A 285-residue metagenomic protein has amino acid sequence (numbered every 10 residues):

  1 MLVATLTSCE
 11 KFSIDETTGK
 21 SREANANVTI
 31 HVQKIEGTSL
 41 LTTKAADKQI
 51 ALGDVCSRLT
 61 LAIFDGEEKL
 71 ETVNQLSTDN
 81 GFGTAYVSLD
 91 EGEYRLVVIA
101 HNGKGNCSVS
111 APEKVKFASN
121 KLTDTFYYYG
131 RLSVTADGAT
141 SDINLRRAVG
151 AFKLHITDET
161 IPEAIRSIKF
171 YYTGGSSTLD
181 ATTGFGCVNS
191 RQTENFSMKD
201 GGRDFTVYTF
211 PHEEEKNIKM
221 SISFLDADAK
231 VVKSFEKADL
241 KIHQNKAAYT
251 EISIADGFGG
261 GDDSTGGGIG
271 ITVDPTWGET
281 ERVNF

Functional and structural regions predicted by a protein language model:
M1, T5, G66, G103 (+1 more regions): Residue-level marker of positions within ordered structural domains that often coincide with functionally constrained
V3-S39, N245-T250, T265, T272-N284: Bacterial Sec-dependent N-terminal signal peptides
C9-L59, N106-Y172: Primarily secretory-pathway and cell-envelope proteins
F12, S77-D79, G103-T140, D228-G259: Structured interaction patches on ligand/partner-binding surfaces of diverse proteins
R22-V28, S57, G83, G92-Y94 (+7 more regions): Residues at beta-strand starts and edge strands
I50-S110, A164-Q244, E281-F285: Tryptophan-paired
I143-N144, I156-T160, H212-K216, S221-P275: Exposed, polar/acidic Ser/Thr-rich sequence context and nearby capping/turn residues that mark flexible linkers
